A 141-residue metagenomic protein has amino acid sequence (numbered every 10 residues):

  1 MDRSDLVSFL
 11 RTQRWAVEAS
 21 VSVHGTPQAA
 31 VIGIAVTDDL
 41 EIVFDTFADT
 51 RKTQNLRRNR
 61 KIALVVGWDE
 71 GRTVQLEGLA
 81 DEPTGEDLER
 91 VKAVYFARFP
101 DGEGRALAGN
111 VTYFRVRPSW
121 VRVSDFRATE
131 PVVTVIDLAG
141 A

Functional and structural regions predicted by a protein language model:
M1-V17, A141: Extreme N-terminal tail/first-helix region
D2-D5, K52, V91: Hydrophobic alpha-helical segments typical of transmembrane helices and their membrane-interface/capping positions
V7-S8, I34, Q54, E103-A106 (+1 more regions): Short secondary-structure boundary/capping segments
L10-R11, R57-R58, F96: Alpha-helix boundary recognition
Q13-A48, Q54-L56, I62-V66, V74-L76: Short beta-strand segments
R14-W15, K61, P100, V121: Generic structural signal for secondary-structure transition and capping sites
A48-D49, S119: A generic "binding-loop/recognition-motif" signal
R72-A141: Charged, gly/pro-rich active-site loop segments
